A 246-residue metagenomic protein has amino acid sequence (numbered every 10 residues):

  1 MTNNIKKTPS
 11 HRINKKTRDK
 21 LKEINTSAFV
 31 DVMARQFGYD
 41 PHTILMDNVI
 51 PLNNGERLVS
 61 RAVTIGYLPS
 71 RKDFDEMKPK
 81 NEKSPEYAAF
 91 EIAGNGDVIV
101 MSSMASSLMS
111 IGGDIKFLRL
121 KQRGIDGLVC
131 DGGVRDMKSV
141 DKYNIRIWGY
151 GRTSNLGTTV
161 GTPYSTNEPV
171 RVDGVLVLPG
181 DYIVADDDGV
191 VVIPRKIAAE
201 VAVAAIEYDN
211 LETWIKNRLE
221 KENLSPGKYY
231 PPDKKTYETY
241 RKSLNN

Functional and structural regions predicted by a protein language model:
T2-N81, P85-E91, T213, N217-P232: Intrinsically disordered, low-complexity regions enriched in acidic/Ser/Thr/Pro/Gln residues
M33, L120, D181-I183: Buried hydrophobic positions in well-ordered alpha/beta secondary-structure cores of metabolic enzymes
H42-L45, Y67, V100-S102, L128-G132 (+2 more regions): General beta-strand structural signal in soluble alpha/beta enzymes
A89-D131: Extracellular/luminal Protease-associated
C130-D131, M137-A185: A contiguous pocket-lining binding segment that forms or flanks enzyme active sites
V184-K221: A hydrophobic, small-residue-rich beta->alpha segment in the mid-to-C-terminal subdomain of diverse proteins
T236-N245: Single, function-defining residue in the core of a domain
